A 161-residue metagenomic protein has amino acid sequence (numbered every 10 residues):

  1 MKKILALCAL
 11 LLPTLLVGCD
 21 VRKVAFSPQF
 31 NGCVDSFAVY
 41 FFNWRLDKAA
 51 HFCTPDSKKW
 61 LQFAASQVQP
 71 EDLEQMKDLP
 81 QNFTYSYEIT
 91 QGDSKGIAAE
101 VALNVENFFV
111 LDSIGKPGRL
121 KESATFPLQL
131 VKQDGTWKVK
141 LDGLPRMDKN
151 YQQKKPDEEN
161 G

Functional and structural regions predicted by a protein language model:
M1-C19: Sec-dependent bacterial lipoprotein signal peptides
K2, F26-S27, M76-D78, I114-G118: Intrinsically disordered, low-complexity segments enriched in polar/charged residues with Gly/Pro, especially when
L11-L12, D56, E158: Alpha-helix boundary/capping residues
G18-N43: Short, low-complexity N-terminal intrinsically disordered segments enriched in polar/charged residues
F26, N31, L46-F109: Short solvent-exposed beta->alpha transition segments
S36-W44, F52-D56, Q133: Structured segments of extracytoplasmic/periplasmic soluble domains in secreted or envelope-associated proteins
Q91-G161: Exposed beta-sheet edge and beta->alpha loop/turn motif
